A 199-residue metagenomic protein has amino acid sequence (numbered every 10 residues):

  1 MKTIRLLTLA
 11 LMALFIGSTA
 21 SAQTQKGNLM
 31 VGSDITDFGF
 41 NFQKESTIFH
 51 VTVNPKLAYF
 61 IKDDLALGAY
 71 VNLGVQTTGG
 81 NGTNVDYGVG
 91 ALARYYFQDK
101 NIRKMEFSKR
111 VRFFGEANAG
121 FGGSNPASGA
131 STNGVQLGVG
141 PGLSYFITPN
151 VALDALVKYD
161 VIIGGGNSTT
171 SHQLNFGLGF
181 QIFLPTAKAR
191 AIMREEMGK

Functional and structural regions predicted by a protein language model:
M1-K26: Bacterial Sec-dependent N-terminal signal peptides
S21-I61, A66-L67, G177-K188, M197-K199: Short glycine/proline- and aromatic-enriched beta-strand/turn motifs that initiate or cap beta-hairpins
Q23-N28, D64, Q98-R112, I147-V151 (+1 more regions): Short loop/turn motifs that connect adjacent beta-strands in outer-membrane beta-barrel proteins
T24-G32, H50-T52, A66, N84-G88 (+4 more regions): Outer-membrane beta-barrel architecture
L29-F42, I48, A66-T77, F114-N125 (+1 more regions): Transmembrane beta-strand segments that form the barrel wall of outer-membrane beta-barrel proteins
S33, D37, V53-Y59, V71-L73 (+5 more regions): Residues on the lipid-exposed face of transmembrane beta-strands in outer-membrane beta-barrel proteins
Y59-L137: Gram-negative (and chloroplast) outer-membrane scaffold detector with strong preference for beta-barrel transmembrane
L73-D86, F146-K199: Predominantly the C-terminal beta-signal and adjacent terminal strand-loop region of outer-membrane beta-barrel
